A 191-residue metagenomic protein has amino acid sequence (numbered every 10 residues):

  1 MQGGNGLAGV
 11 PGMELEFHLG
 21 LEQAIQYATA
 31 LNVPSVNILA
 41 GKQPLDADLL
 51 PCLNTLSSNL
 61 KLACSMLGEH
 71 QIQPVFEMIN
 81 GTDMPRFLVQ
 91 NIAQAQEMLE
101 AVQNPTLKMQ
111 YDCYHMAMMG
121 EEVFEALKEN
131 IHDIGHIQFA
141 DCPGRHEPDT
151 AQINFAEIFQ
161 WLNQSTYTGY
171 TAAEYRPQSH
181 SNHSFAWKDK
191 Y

Functional and structural regions predicted by a protein language model:
M1-E16, S181-K190: Proteins with a high burden of low-complexity, intrinsically disordered sequence enriched in S/T/G/P/A and R, requiring
M1-G4, L39, D149, Y167: Short glycine/serine/threonine-biased micro-segments
Q2-G6, Q43-L45, A140-H146: Conserved radical SAM core fold
N5-K108, M118: Active-site acidic/histidine proton-transfer and metal-coordination neighborhood in alpha/beta enzyme cores
Q26, N32-P34, V89-Y111, H115-Y191: Histidine-acidic metal/acid-base catalytic patches
